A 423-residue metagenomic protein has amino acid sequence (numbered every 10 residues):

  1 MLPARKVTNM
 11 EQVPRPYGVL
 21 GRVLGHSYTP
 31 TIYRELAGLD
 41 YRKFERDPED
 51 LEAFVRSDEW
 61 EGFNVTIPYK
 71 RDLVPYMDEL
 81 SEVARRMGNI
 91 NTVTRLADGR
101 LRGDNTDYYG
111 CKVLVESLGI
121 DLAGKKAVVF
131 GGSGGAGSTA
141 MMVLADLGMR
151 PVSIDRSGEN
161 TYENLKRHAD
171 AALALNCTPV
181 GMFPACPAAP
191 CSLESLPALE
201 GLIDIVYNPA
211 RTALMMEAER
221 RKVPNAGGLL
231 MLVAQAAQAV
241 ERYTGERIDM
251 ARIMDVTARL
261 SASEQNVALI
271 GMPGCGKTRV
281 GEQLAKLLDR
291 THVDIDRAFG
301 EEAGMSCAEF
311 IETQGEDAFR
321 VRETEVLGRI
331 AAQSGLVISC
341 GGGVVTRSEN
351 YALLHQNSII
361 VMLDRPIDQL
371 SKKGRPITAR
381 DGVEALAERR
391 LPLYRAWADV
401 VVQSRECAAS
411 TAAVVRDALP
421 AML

Functional and structural regions predicted by a protein language model:
E11-I120, P209-R211, E217, R221-V233: Phosphate/diphosphate ligand-binding glycine-rich loop within oxidoreductases
D146-Y162, D296-A303: NAD(P)-binding Rossmann-fold cofactor-contacting core
E159-A226, V344-N350: Rossmann-like adenosine-cofactor binding region
V206-Q265, S404: Adenosine-phosphate binding glycine-rich loop
R252-A262, Q283, L287, R375 (+1 more regions): NTP-dependent small-molecule kinase module
K277: Conserved lysine of the Walker
D294-A352: ATP-dependent small-molecule kinase phosphotransfer cores that center on conserved nucleotide phosphate-binding segments
Q356-L393, W397-V400: A glycine- and Lys/Arg-enriched "phosphate-lid" helix/loop adjacent to the NTP-binding pocket of small-molecule kinases
